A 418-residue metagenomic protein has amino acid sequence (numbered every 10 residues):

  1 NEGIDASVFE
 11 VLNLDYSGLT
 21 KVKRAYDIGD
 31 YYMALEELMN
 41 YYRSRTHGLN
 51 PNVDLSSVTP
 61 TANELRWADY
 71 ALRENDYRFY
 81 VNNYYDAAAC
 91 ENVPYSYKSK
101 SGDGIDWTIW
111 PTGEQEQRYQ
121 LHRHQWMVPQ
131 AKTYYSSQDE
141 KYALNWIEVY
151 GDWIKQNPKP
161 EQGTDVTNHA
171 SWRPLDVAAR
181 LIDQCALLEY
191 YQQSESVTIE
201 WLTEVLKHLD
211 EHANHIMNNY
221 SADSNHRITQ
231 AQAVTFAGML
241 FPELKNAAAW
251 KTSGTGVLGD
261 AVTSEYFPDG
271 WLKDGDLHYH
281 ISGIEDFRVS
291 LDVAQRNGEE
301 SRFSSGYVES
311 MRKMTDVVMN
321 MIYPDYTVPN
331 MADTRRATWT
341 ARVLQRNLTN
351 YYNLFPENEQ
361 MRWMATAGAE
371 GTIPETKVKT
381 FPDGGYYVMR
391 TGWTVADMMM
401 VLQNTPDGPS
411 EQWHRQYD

Functional and structural regions predicted by a protein language model:
N1-A87: Extreme N-terminal leader/anchor segments
N1-G29, G102, W107-M127, K141 (+4 more regions): Extended hydrophobic/aromatic-rich secondary-structure runs
L72, R78, A87-A89, Y97-S101 (+1 more regions): Intrinsically disordered, low-complexity N-terminal tails
A89-S99, T366-G371: Generic detector of solvent-exposed, compositionally biased contiguous segments
C90, W110, N219, R390-G392 (+1 more regions): Structured loops at beta-to-helix junctions and adjacent beta-edge loops in soluble globular domains
Y95-D103, I109-T315, M321-I322: Aromatic-lined, polymer-binding surfaces characteristic of secreted/periplasmic polysaccharide-degrading enzymes
F267, W271-D418: Carbohydrate-active enzyme catalytic cores, enriched for enzymes that act on polyanionic acidic polysaccharides
